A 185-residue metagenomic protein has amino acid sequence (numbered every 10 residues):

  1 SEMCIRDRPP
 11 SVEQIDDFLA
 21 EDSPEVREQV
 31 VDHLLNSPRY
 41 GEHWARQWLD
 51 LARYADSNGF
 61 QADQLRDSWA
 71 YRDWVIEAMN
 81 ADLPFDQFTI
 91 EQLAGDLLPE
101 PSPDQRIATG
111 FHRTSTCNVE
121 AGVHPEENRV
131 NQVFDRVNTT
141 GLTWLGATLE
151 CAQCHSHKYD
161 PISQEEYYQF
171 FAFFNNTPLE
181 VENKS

Functional and structural regions predicted by a protein language model:
S1-E2, R6-S185: Short, structured secondary-structure elements that scaffold catalytic or ligand/cofactor-binding regions
